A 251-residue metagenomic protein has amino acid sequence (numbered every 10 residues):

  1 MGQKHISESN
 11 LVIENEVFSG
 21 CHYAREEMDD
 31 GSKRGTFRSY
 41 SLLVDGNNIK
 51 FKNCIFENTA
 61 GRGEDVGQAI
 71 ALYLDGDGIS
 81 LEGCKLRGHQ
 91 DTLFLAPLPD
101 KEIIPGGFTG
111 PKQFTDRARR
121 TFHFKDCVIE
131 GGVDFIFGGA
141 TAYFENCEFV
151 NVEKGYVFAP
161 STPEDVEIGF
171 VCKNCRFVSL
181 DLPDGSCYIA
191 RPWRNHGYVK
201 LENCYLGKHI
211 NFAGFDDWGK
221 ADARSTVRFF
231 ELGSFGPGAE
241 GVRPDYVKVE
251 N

Functional and structural regions predicted by a protein language model:
M1-N251: Sequence-level preference for short, compositionally simple segments enriched in small aliphatic or small polar residues
